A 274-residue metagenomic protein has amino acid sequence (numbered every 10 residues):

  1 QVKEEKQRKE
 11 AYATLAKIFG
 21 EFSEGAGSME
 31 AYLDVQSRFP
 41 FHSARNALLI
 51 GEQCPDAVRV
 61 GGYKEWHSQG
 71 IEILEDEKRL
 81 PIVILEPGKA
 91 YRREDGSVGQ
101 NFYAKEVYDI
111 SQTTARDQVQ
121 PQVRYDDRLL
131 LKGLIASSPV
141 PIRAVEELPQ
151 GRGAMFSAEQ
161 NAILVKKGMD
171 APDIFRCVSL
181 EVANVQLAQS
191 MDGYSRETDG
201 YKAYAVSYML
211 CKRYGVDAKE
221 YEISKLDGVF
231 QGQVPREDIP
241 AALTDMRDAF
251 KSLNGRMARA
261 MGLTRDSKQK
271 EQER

Functional and structural regions predicted by a protein language model:
Q1-R274: N-terminal accessory/interface modules of nucleic-acid-binding and processing proteins
